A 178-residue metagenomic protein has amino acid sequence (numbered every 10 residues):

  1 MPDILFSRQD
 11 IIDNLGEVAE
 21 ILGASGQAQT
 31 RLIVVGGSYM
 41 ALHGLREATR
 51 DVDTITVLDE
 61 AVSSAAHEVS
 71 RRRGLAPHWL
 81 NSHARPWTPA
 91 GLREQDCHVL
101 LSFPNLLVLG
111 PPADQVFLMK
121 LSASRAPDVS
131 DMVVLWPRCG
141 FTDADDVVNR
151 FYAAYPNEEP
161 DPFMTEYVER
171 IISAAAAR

Functional and structural regions predicted by a protein language model:
M1-R178: Compositionally biased terminal segments of proteins
